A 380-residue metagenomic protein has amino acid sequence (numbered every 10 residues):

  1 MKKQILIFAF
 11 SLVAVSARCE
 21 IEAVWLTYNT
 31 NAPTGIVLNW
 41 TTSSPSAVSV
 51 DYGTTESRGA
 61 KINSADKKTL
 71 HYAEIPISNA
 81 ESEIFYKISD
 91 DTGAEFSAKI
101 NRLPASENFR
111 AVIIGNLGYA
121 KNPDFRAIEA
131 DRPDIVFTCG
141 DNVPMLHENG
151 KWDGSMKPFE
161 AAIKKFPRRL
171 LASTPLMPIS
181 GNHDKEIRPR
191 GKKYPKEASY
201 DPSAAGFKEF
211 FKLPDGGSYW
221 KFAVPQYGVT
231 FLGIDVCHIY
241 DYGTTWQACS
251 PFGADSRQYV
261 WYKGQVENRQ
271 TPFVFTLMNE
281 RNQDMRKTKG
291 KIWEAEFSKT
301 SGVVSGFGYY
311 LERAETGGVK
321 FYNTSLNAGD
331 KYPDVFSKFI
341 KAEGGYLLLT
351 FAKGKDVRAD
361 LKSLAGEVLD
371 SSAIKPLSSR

Functional and structural regions predicted by a protein language model:
M1-Q4: Positively charged n-region of N-terminal signal peptides that target proteins for export
F10-R18: Hydrophobic h-region of N-terminal signal peptides that target proteins for export in Gram-negative bacteria
A17-I113, G118, A130, L348-R380: Acidic, histidine-bearing metal-coordination/catalytic regions of metal-dependent phosphoesterases
E83, K87-D91, K99, D153-K263 (+3 more regions): Extended active-site neighborhood of metal-dependent phosphoesterases/phosphodiesterases
N108-R188: Conserved, compact domain cores that house catalytic/ligand-binding motifs in diverse enzymes and effector modules
A111, D134-I135, M177, V229 (+3 more regions): Short, Asp-centered acidic motifs that coordinate Mg2+ and/or phosphate in catalytic or ligand-binding sites
I114-G118, G140-V143, N182-H183, V236-C237 (+3 more regions): Active-site metal-binding loops of divalent metal-dependent hydrolases
L146, V266-D284: Short acidic, glycine-rich surface-loop motifs adjacent to enzyme active sites
